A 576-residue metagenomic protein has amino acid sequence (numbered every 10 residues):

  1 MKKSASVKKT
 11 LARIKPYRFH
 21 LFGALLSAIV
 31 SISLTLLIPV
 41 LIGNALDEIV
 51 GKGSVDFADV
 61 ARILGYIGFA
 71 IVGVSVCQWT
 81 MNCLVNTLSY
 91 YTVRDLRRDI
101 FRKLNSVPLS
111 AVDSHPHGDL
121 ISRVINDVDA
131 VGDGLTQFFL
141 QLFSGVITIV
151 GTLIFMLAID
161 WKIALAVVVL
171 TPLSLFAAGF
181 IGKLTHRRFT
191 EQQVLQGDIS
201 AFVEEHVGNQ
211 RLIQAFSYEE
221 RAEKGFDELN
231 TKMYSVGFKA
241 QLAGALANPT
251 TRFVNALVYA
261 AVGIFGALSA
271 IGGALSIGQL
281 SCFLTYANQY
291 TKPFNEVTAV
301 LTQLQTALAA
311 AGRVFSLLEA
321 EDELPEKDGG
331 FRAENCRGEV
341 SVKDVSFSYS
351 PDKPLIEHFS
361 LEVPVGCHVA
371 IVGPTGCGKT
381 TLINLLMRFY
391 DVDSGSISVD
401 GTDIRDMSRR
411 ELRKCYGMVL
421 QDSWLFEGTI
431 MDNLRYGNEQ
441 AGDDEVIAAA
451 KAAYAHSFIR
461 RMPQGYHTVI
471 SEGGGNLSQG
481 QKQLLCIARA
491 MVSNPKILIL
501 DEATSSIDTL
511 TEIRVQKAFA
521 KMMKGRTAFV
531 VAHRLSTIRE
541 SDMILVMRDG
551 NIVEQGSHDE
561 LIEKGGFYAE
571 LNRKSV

Functional and structural regions predicted by a protein language model:
M1-K2, Y90, R98-S122, N126-V128 (+6 more regions): Short intracellular "coupling" helices and adjacent cytoplasmic loop segments at the cytosolic face of multi-pass
K3-R18, L120: A short amphipathic helical element positioned immediately N-terminal to and/or at the very start of a transmembrane
S6, L46, M81, V85-N86 (+2 more regions): Juxtamembrane loop-to-helix connectors within ABC transporter transmembrane domains
K15-P16, L109-S110, N126-L135, F139 (+7 more regions): An intracellular "coupling" helix at the cytosolic face of ABC transporter transmembrane type-1 domains
L21-C77, L84, A158-K162, G273-I277: Transmembrane helix-loop-helix hairpins at lipid-water interfaces of multipass membrane proteins, especially the type-1
L26, L34, I38, C77 (+5 more regions): Hydrophobic alpha-helical transmembrane segments of ABC transporter permease domains
G51-D59, F155-V169, K239-G312, L317-L318: Helix-loop-helix
E326, A333-V576: ABC-type nucleotide-binding domain
